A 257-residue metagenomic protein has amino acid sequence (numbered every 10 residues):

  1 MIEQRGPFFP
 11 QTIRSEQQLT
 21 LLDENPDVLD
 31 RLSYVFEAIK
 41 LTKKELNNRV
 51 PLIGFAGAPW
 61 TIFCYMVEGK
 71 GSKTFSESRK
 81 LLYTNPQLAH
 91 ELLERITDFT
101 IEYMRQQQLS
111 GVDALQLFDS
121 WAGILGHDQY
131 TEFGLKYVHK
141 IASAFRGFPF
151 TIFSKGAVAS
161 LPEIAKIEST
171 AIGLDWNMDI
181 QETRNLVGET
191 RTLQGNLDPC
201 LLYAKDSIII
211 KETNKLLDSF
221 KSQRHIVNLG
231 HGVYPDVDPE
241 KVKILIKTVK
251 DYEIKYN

Functional and structural regions predicted by a protein language model:
M1: Divalent-metal (Mg2+/Mn2+/Ca2+)-assisted nucleotide/phosphate chemistry catalytic cores
Q4-K44: A gly/proline- and charged-residue-enriched helix-loop-helix capping module
R31-N257: Active-site loop segments of alpha/beta catalytic cores
